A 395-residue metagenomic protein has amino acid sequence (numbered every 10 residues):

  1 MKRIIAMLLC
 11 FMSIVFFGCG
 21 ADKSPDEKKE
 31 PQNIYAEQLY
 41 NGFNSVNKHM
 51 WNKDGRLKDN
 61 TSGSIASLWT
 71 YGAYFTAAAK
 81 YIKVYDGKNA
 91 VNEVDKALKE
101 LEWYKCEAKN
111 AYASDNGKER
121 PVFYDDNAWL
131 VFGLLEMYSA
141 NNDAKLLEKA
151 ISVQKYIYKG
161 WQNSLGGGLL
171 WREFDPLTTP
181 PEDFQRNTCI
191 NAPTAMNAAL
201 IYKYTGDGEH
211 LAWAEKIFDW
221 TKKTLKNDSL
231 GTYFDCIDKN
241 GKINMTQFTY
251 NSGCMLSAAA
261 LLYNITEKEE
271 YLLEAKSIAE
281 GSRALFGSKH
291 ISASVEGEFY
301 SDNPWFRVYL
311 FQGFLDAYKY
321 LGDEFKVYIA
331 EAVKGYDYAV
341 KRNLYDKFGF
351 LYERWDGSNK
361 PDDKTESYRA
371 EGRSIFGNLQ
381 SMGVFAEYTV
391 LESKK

Functional and structural regions predicted by a protein language model:
M1-I4: Positively charged n-region of N-terminal signal peptides that target proteins for export
M7-F16: Bacterial N-terminal signal peptides
F16-I34: Bacterial Sec-dependent N-terminal signal peptides
E30-A77, Y81-D125, R186, S277 (+1 more regions): CBM-like carbohydrate-recognition segments
I82, D86, Y138-N142, Y202-G206 (+5 more regions): Short coil/turn linking the two alpha-helices of tandem helical-hairpin repeats
V91-Y204, L211-E215: Extended ligand-binding groove/face enriched in aromatic
N191-T194, A198-I201, H210-A259: Active-site cradle of extracellular carbohydrate-active enzymes
N251-T266, Y271-G287: Oxyanion-binding "anion nests"
